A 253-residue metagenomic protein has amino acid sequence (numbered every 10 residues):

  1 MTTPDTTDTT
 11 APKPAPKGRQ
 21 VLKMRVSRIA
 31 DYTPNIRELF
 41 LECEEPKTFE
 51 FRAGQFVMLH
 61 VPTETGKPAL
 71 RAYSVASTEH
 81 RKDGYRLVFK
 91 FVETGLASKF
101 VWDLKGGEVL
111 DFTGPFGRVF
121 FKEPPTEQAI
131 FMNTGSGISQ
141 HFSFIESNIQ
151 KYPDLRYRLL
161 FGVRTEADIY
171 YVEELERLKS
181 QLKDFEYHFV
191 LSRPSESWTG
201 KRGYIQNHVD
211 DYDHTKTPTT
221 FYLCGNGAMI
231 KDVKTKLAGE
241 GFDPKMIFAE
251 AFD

Functional and structural regions predicted by a protein language model:
T2-A11, P16-L22, L155-R156, L160-D253: Reductase modules of NAD(P)H-dependent flavoproteins
A11-G106: Ferredoxin-reductase
G54, G137, N226: Short, conserved phosphate/pyrophosphate- and ester-handling motifs at nucleotide-, phospho-/glycolipid
V57, L110-T113: Generic structural signal for buried aliphatic residues
G114-T126: A short, basic/flexible loop-to-alpha-helix module at the beginning of a structural domain
T126, Q150-R156: Conserved S-adenosyl-L-methionine
Q140-Q150: Histidine-anchored nucleotide/phosphate-binding helix
